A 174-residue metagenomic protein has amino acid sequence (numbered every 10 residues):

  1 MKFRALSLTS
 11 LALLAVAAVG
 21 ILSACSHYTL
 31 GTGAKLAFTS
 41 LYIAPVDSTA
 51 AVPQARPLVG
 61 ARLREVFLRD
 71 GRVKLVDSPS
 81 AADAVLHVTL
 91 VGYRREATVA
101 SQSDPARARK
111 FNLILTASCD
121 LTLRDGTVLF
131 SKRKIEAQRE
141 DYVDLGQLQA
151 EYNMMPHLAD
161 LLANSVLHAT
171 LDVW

Functional and structural regions predicted by a protein language model:
M1-C25: Sec-dependent bacterial lipoprotein signal peptides
R4-L6, A97-T98, I135: Small/flexible residues
A15-A18, V46-D47, P57-L63, L86-R94 (+1 more regions): N-terminal start-of-chain detector that recognizes signal peptides and the immediate post-cleavage beginning
L22-E65, R69-R72, D77-S80, D125 (+2 more regions): A structural "domain/chain start" motif
T29, D70-K74, S80-F130, E140-Q149: Surface-exposed short loop/turn segments
G33, L123-S131, Q138-W174: C-terminal/domain-edge helix-coil "capping" segments
A50-A61, A108-N112, Q149-L161: Soluble non-cytosolic domains of exported or imported proteins
